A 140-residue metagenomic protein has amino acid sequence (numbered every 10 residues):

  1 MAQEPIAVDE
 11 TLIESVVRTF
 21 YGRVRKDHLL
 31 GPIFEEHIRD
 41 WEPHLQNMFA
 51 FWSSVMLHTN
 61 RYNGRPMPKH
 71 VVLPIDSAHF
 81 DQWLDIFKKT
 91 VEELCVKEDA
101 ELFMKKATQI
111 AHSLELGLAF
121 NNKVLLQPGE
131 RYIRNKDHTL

Functional and structural regions predicted by a protein language model:
M1-L140: Core of compact, soluble alpha-helical bundle domains
